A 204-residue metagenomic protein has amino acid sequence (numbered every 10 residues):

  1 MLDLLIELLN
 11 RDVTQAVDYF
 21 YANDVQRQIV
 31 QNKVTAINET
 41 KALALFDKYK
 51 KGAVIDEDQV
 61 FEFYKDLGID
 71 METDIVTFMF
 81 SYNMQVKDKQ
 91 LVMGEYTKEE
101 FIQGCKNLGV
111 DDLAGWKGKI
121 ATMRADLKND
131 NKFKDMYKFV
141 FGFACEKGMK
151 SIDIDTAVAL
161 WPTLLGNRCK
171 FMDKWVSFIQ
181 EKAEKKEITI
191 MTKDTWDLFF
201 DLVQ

Functional and structural regions predicted by a protein language model:
M1-A121, K128-N131, I152-D155, A159-V203: Short, amphipathic alpha-helical interaction segments embedded in low-complexity terminal/linker regions of eukaryotic
T122-C145: Conserved, structured regulatory domains from eukaryotic proteins
K147-M149: Conserved active-site beta-strand-loop modules that form the wall/rim of enzyme catalytic pockets and either contain
